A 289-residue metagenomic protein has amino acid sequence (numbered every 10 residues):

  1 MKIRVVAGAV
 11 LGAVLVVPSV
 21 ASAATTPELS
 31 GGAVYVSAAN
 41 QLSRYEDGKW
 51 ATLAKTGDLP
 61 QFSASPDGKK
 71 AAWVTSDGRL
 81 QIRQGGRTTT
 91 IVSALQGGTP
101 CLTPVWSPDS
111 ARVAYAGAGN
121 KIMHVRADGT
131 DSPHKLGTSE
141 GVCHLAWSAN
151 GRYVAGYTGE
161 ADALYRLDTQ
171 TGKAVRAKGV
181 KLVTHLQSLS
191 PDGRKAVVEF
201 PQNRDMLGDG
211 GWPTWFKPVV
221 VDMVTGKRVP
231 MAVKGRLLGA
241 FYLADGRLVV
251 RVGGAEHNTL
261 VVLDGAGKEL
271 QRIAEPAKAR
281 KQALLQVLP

Functional and structural regions predicted by a protein language model:
M1-T25: Secretory targeting and sorting signals
A24-S30, Q61-K70, P104-R112, L145-Y153 (+3 more regions): Blade-terminus and WD-like Trp-Asp/Gly-His loop motifs, strongest in beta-propeller folds
A24-Y45, A51-D67: Beta-strand-rich domains and repeat architectures in extracellular enzymes and scaffolds, especially beta-propellers
V34, A38-T52, V74-Q96, A111-R112 (+7 more regions): Beta-propeller blade-edge and WD-like acidic-aromatic loop motif
K55-G68, T75, Q84-V105: Blade-loop segments of beta-propeller domains
T56-Q61, A94-C101, G137-C143, V180-H185 (+2 more regions): Short coil/turn segments at the loop-to-beta-strand junctions that recur within blades of beta-propeller repeat folds
T171-L189: Generic detector of contiguous secondary-structure segments
V261-P289: Blade-level signature of beta-propeller repeat domains, shared across WD40, Kelch, NHL, RCC1 and BNR/Asp-box propellers
